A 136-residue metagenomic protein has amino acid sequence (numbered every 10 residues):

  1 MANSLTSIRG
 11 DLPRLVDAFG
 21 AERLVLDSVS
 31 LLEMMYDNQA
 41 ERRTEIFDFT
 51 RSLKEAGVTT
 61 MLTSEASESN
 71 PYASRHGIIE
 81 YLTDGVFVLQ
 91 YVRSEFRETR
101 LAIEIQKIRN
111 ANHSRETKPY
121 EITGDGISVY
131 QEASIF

Functional and structural regions predicted by a protein language model:
M1-Y36: Conserved inter-motif catalytic segment of the P-loop NTP-binding fold
A2, E22, Q39-R43, S69-H76: Conserved phosphate/pyrophosphate-binding and hydrolysis machinery centered on Walker-type P-loop NTPases, extending
G10, R14, T44-R51, Y81: Alpha-helical scaffolding segments of alpha/beta enzyme cores, especially the outer helices of TIM-barrel or partial
P13-G20, K118-F136: NTP-binding/hydrolysis catalytic cores, primarily Walker-type P-loop NTPases
G20, G57-V58, T83-D84: Residue-level detector of structured alpha->beta connecting loops
M35-A66: Substrate-engagement module of ASCE P-loop NTPases
S64-D125: Phosphate-binding/switch region of NTP-binding enzymes
